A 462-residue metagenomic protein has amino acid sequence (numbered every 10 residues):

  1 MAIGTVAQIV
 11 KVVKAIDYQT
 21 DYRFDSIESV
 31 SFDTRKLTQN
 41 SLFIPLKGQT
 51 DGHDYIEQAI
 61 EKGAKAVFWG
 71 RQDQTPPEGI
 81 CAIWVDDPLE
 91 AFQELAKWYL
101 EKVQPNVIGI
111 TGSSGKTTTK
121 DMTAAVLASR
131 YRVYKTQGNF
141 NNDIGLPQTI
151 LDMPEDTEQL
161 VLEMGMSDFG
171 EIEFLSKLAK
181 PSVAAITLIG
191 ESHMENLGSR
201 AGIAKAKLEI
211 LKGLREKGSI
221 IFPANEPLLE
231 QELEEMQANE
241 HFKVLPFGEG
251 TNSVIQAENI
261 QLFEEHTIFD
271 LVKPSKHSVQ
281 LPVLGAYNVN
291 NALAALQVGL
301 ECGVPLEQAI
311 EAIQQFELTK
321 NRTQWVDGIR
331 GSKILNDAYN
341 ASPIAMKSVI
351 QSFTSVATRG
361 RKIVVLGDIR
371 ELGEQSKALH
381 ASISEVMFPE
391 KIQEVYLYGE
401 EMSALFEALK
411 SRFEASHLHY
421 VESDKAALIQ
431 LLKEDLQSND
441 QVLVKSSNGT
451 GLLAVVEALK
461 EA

Functional and structural regions predicted by a protein language model:
M1-E94, L284, V356-A357, E385-V386 (+1 more regions): N-terminal leader/targeting and accessory segments in enzymes
M1-I16, L42, N196, L208 (+5 more regions): ATP-dependent carboxylate-amine ligase
I9, S41, A59, L95 (+14 more regions): Residue-level signal for inorganic ion chemistry
V10-V13, E90-A224, L228-F242, E434 (+1 more regions): Phosphate-binding loop of NTP-binding sites
D21-V30, E90-Q93, N141-I144, M164-F169 (+6 more regions): Short gly/ser/thr-rich secondary-structure transition/capping motifs
G70-Q72, L188, A224, G399 (+1 more regions): Short secondary-structure boundary segments
D73-P77, E226-Q231, V254, L372-E374 (+1 more regions): Short, charged/polar "capping" segments at the starts of alpha-helices and the immediately preceding loops
T119-T123, N259-H277, R322-V326: Acidic-glycine-rich active-site phosphate/pyrophosphate-binding loop
